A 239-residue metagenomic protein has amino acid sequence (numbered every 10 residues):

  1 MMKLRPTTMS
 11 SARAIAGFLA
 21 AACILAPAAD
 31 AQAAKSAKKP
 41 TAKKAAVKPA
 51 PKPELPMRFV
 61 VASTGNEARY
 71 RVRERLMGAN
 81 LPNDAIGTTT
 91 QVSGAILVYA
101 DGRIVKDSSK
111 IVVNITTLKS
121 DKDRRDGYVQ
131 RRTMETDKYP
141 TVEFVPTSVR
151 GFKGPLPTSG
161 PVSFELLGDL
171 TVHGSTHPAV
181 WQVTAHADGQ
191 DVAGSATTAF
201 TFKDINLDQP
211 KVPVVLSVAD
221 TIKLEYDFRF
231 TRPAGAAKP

Functional and structural regions predicted by a protein language model:
M1, A21-A22, G78, V149: Intrinsically disordered, low-complexity regions
M2-G17: Bacterial N-terminal signal peptides that target proteins for export
K3, P27-A33: Long, low-complexity, intrinsically disordered N-terminal extensions of eukaryotic proteins, enriched
A14-A26: Bacterial N-terminal signal peptides
Q32-P239: Low-complexity, acidic/polar, glycine-enriched regions of mature
